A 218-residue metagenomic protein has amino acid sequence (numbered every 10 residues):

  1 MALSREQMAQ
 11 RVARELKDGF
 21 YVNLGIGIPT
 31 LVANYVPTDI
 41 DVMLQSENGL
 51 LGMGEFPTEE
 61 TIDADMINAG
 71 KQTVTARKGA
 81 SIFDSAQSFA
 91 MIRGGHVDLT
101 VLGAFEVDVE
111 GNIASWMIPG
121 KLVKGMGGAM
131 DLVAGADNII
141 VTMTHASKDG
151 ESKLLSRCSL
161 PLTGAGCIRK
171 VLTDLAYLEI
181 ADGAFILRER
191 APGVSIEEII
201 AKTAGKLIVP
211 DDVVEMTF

Functional and structural regions predicted by a protein language model:
M1-R77: N-terminal active-site beta-alpha-beta segment that forms phosphate/nucleotide-binding and substrate-recognition loops
L3-Q7, T58-F218: Conserved phosphate- and dinucleotide-binding cores of soluble alpha/beta proteins, encompassing both enzyme active
